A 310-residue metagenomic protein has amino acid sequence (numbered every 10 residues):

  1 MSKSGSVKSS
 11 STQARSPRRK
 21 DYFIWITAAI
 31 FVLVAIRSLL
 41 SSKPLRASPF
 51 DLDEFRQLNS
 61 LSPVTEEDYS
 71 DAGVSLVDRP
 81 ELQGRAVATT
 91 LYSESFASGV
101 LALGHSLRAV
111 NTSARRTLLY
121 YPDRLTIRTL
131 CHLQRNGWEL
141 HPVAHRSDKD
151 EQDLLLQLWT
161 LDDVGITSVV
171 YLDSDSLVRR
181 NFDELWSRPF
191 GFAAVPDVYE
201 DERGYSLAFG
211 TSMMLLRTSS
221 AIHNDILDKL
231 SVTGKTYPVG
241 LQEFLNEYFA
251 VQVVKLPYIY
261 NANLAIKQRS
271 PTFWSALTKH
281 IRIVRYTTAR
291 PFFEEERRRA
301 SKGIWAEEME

Functional and structural regions predicted by a protein language model:
S2-T90, F96, A102, I222-H223 (+1 more regions): A glycosyltransferase accessory/donor-loop signature
R79-Q83, L133-Q134, E151, D162-V164 (+3 more regions): Extracellular/periplasmic catalytic domains that process cell-envelope and extracellular macromolecules
S106-A114: Short, acidic, metal-binding catalytic loop of nucleotide-sugar glycosyltransferases
R115-D123: Short internal beta-strands
T117, E139-V143, V254-L256: General small-molecule cofactor/ligand-binding pocket signal
T126-W138, R298-K302: Short, aromatic/basic amphipathic alpha-helical patches
G137-S206, L215-S220: GT-A fold catalytic core of metal-dependent nucleotide-sugar glycosyltransferases, centered on the diacidic
L156-L158, F192-A194, M213-L215, F244 (+2 more regions): Conserved hydrophobic/aromatic beta-strand scaffold that supports enzyme active sites
